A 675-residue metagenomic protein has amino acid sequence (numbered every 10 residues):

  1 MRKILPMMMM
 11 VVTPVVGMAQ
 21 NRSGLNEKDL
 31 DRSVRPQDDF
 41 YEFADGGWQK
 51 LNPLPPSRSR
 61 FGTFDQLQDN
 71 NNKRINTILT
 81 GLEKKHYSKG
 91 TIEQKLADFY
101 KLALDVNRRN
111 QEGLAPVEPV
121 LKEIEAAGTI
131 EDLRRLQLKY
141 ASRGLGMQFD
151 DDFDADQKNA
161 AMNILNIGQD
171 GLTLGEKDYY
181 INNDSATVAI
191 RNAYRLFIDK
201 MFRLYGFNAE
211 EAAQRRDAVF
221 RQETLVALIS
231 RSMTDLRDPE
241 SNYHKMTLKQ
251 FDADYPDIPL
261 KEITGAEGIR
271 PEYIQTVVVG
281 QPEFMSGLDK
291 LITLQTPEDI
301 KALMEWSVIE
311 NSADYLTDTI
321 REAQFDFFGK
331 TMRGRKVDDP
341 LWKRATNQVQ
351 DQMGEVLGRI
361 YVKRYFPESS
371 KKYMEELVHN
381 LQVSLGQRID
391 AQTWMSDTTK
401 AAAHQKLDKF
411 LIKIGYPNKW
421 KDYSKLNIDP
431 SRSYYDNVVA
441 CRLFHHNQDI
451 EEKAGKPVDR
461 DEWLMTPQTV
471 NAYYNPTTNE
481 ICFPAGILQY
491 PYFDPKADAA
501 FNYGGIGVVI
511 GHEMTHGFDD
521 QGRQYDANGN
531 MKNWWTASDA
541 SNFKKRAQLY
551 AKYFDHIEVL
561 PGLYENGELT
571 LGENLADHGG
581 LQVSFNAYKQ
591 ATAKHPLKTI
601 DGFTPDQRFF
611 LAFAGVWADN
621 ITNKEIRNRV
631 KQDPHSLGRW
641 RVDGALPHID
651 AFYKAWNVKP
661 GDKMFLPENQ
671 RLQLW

Functional and structural regions predicted by a protein language model:
M1-Q20: Bacterial Sec-dependent N-terminal signal peptides
Q20-K28: Short, Gly/Pro- and small/polar-rich lid/capping loops
D29-K50, Y180, D184-L204, L571 (+1 more regions): Hydrophobic/aromatic-rich, well-ordered segments within soluble, folded domains that form packed cores
R35-D38, F43-R108: Active-site-surrounding "flap" and adjacent substrate/cofactor-binding loops of secreted or lumenal enzymes, prototyped
D39-F43, I164-N166, E480-P484, G517: Structural recognition of the beta-strand scaffold that forms the well-ordered cores of secreted hydrolase catalytic
S57-L79, A212-I229, N502-V508, D601 (+1 more regions): Short secondary-structure subsegments characteristic of cysteine-rich extracellular domains
Q68, V219, D254-I258, V278-P282 (+5 more regions): Intrinsically disordered, low-complexity linker/terminal regions across diverse proteins
L82-E376, N380: Noncatalytic, helix-rich "gating/capping" subdomain that lines the substrate-entry/channel surface of large enzyme
